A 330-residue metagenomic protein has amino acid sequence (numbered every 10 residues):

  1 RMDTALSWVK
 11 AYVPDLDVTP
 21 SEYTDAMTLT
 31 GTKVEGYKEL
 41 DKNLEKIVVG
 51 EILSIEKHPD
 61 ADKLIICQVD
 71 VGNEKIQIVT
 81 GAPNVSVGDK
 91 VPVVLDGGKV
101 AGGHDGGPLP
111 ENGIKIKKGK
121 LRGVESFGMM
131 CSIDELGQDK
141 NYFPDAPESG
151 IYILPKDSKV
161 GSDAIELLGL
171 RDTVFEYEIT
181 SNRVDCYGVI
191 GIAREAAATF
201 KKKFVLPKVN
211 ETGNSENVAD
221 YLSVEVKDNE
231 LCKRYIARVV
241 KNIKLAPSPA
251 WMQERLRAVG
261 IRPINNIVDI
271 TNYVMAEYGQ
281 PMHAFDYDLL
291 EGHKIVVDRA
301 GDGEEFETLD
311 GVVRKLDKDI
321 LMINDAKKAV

Functional and structural regions predicted by a protein language model:
M2-E216, V330: Phosphate-backbone binding interfaces of nucleic-acid-interacting proteins
V49, V91, C232-H293: Duplex nucleic acid-engaging cores and interfaces of nucleic-acid transaction enzymes
E51-V79, T271-V330: Conserved mixed alpha/beta core segments that line enzyme active sites in large multi-domain catalysts
D62-I65, G102-I114, N141-P144, V189-I190 (+6 more regions): Short acidic, glycine/serine/threonine-rich loops at helix termini
V87, K117-L136, E216-V224, L231 (+2 more regions): Aspartic protease
V160-I179, A219-A258: Residues forming anionic-ligand binding surfaces in small-molecule and nucleic-acid pockets of primarily soluble enzymes
V174, W251-G260, L316-A329: Short, hydrophobic/aliphatic alpha-helical segments
